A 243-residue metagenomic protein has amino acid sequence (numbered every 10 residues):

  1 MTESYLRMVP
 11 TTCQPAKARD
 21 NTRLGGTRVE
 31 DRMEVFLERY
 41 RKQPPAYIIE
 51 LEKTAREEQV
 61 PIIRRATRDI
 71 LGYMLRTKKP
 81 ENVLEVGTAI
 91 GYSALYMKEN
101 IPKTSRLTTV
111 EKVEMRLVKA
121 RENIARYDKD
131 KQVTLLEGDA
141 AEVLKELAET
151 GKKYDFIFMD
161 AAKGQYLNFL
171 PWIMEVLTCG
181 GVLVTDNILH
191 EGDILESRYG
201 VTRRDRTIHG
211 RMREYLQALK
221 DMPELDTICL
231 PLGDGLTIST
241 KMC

Functional and structural regions predicted by a protein language model:
M1-F156, K163-V184, I188-C243: A short alpha-helical cap/connector motif
